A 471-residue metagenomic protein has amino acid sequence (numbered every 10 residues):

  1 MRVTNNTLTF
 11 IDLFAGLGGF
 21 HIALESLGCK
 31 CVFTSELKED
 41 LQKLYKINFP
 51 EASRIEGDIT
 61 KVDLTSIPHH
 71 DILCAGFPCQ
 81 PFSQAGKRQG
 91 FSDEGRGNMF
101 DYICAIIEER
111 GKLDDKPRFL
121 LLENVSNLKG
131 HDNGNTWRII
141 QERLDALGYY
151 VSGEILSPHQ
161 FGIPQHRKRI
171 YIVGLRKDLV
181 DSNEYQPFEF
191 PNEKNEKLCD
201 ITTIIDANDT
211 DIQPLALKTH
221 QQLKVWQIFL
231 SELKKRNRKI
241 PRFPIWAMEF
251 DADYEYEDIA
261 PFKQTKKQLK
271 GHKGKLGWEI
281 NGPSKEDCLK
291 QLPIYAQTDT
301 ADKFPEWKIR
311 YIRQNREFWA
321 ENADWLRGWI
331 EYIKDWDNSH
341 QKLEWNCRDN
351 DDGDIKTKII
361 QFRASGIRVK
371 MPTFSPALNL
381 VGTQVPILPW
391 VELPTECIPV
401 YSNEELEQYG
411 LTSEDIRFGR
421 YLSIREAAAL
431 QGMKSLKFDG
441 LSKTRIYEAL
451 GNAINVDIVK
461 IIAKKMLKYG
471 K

Functional and structural regions predicted by a protein language model:
R2-K116, L122-R138, D145: Core alpha/beta nucleotide-donor-binding catalytic domains of modification enzymes
F14, S126, I155-Q160, R176 (+4 more regions): Short, flexible loop/turn elements at secondary-structure junctions
H21, Q80-Q84, L128-H131, G162-Q165 (+3 more regions): Short catalytic/ligand-binding loop motif for oxyanion handling, primarily in non-cytosolic enzymes, centered on
E56-G57, G148-Q160: Conserved S-adenosyl-L-methionine
C74, G153-I155, Y171-V173, A377: Conserved hydrophobic/aromatic beta-strand scaffold that supports enzyme active sites
D115, Q165-R169, T373: Short, solvent-exposed loop/turn segments at the edges of secondary structure
Q165-E257: Flexible, glycine-/basic-rich loop-and-beta segments that form/coincide with the SAM-dependent methyltransferase
F250-K471: C-terminal target-recognition/interaction regions appended to catalytic cores
